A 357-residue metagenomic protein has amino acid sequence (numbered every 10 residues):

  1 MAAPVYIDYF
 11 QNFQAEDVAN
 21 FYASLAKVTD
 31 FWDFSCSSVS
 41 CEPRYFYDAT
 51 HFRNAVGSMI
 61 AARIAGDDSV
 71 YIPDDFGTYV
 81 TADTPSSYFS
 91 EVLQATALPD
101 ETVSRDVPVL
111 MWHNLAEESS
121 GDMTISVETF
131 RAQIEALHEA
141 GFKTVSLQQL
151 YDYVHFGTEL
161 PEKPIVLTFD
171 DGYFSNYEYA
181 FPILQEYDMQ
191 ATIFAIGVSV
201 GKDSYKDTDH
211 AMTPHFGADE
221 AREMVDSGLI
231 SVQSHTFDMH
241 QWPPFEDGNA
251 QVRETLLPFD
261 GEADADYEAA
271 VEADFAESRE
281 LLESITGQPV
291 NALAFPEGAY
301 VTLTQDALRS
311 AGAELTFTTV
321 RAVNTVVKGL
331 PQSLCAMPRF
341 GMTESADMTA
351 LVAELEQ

Functional and structural regions predicted by a protein language model:
M1-A3, P108-M111, D122, S126 (+8 more regions): Short, well-structured secondary-structure segments
M1-V28, I285, A292, Y300: Conserved, well-ordered alpha-helix/loop/beta-strand core segments that scaffold catalytic motifs
Q14-F21, L150-Y153, N176-A180, T208-V225 (+2 more regions): Alpha-helical scaffolding within the catalytic cores of extracellular/periplasmic polymer-degrading hydrolases
V18-A19, W32, Y47-F52: C-terminal soluble interaction/assembly domains
N20-P43, P73-F76, V290-L293: Extracellular serine-dependent O-acyl
Y45-Y88, V92: Histidine-centered active-site loop/cap adjacent to the catalytic His in serine esterases/O-acetyl transfer systems
L98-T168, F174-N176, W242-Q357: C-terminal active-site subregion of NodB/CE4 polysaccharide deacetylases
T102-V103, P182-D188, P214-S234, R309-S310 (+1 more regions): Acidic (Asp/Glu)-rich catalytic clusters
